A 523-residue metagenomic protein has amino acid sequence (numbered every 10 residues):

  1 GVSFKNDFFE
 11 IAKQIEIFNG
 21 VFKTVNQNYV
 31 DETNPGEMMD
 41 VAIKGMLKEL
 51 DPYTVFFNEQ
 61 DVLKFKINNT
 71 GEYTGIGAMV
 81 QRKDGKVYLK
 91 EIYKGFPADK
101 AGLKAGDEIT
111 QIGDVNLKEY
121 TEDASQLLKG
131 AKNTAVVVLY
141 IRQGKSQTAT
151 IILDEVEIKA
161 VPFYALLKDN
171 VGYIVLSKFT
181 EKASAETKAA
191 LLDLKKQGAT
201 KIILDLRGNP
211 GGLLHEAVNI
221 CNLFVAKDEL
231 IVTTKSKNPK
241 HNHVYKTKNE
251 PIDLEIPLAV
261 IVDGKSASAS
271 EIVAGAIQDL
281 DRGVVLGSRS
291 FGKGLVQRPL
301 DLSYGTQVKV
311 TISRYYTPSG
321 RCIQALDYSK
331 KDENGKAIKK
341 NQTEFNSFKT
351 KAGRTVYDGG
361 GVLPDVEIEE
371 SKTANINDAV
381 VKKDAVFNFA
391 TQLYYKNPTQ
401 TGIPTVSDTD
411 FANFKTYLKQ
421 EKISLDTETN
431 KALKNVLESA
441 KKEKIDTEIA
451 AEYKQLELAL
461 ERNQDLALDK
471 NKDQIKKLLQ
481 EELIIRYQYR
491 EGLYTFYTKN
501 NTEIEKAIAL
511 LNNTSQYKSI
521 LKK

Functional and structural regions predicted by a protein language model:
V2-Q14, F18, F22-V30, N34-P35 (+5 more regions): Cleft-lining beta-strand/loop regions that shape enzyme active-site pockets
I11, E32-D40, P210, P404-S407 (+3 more regions): Conserved phosphate/pyrophosphate-binding and hydrolysis machinery centered on Walker-type P-loop NTPases, extending
G20, T24-N28, E32, V41 (+23 more regions): Structured segments of extracytoplasmic/periplasmic soluble domains in secreted or envelope-associated proteins
Y29-Y88, N133-V161, T498-I508, Q516-K523: Extended, small/polar residue-biased N-terminal targeting/export presequences and adjacent propeptide/linker tracts
K86, K145-Q147, T306, R321 (+1 more regions): Short acidic/polar mixed-charge low-complexity motifs
A269, D281, S288, G292-A352 (+1 more regions): Polar, glycine-rich mid-to-C-terminal structural blocks that act as macromolecule-binding/assembly scaffolds
C322-S329, E333-K523: Conserved functional hotspot residues or short segments at active or partner-binding sites across diverse domains
